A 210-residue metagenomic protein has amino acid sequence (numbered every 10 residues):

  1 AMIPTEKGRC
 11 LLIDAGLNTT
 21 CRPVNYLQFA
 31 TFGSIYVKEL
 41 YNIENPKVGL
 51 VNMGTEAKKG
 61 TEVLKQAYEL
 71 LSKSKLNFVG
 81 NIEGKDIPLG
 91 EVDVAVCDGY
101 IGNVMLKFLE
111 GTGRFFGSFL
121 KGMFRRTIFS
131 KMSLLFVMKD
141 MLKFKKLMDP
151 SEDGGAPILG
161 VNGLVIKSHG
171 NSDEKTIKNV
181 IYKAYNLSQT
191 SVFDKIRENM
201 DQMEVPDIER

Functional and structural regions predicted by a protein language model:
A1-N25, F29: Glycine/threonine-rich beta-strand-loop-alpha-helix active-site module that forms ligand/phosphate-binding
P4-L12, E91-A95, G99-E209: Glycine-rich phosphate/nucleotide-binding loop
L11-D14, K47-N52, D98: Short beta-strands and strand-loop turn motifs
I13, N77-N81, C97: General beta-strand structural signal in soluble alpha/beta enzymes
A15-T19, T55-E56, I166, G170: Short beta-strand and adjoining strand-loop segment in the mid-core of the Rossmann-like NAD(P)-dependent dehydrogenase
T19-G84: Glycine-rich phosphate/diphosphate-binding loop of Rossmann-like nucleotide-binding domains
P23, K59-V63, L89-V92, K107-L109: Short, well-ordered secondary-structure micro-motifs
S34-Y36, V79-E91, Y100, P150-E152: Glycine-rich, charged/polar anion/phosphate-binding loops that engage phosphate groups from diverse ligands
